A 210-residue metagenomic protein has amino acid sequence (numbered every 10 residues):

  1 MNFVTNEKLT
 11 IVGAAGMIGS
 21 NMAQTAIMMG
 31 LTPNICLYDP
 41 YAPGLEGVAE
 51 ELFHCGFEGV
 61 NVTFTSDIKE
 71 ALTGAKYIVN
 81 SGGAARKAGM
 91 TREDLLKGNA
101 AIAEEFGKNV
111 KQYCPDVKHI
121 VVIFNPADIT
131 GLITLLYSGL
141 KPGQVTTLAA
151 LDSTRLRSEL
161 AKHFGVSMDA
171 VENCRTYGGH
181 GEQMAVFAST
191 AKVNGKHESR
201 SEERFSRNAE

Functional and structural regions predicted by a protein language model:
N6, L31-A75, A84: Conserved N-terminal Rossmann-fold NAD(P) cofactor-binding segment
A15: Conserved glycine-rich cofactor-binding loop
G19-S20: N-terminal Rossmann-fold NAD(P) dinucleotide-binding loop
M28-N34, G139-P142: Conserved S-adenosyl-L-methionine
G56-Y77, G83-R92, G98-P115: A structured beta-alpha segment of the ubiquitous adenosine-cofactor-binding alpha/beta core
T91-R157: Rossmann-like NAD(P)(H) cofactor-binding subdomain of soluble oxidoreductases
S158-E202, R207: Mobile gating loops/cap/lid regions near enzyme active sites that modulate substrate access
